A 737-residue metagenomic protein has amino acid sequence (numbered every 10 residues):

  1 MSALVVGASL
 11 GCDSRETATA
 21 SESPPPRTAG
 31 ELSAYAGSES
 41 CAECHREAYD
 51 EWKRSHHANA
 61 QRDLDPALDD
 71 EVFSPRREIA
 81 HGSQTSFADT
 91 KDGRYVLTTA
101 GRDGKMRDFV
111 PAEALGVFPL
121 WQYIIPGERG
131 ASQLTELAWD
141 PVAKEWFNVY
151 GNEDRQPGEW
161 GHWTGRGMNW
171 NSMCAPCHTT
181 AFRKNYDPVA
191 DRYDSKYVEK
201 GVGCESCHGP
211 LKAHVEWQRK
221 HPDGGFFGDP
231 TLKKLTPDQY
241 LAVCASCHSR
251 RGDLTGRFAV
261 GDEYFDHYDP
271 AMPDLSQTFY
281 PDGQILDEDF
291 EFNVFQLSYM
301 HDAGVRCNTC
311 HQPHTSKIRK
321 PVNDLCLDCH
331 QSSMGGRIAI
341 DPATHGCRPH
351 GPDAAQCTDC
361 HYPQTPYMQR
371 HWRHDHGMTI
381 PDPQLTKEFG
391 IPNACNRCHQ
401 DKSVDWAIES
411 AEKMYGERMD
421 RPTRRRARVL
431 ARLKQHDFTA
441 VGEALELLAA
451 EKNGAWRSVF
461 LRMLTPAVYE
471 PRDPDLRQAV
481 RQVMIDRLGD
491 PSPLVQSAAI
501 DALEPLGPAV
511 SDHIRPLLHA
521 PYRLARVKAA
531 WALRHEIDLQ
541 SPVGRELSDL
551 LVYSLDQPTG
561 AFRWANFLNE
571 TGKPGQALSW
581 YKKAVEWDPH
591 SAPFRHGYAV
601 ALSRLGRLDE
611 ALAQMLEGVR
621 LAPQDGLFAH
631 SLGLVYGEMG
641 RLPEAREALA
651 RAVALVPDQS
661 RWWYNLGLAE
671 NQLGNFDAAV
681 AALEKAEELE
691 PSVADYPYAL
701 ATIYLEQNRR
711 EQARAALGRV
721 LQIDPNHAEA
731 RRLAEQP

Functional and structural regions predicted by a protein language model:
R15-P25, A29-L32, E39, E47-G116 (+7 more regions): Primarily the internal scaffold of c-type cytochrome electron-transfer domains, especially repeated/multiheme c-type
F438-L448, E470-L488, G507-L518, L539-D549 (+1 more regions): Amphipathic alpha-helical scaffolding segments comprising HEAT/armadillo-like alpha-solenoid repeats
P493-Q496, R523, P558-T559, A592-P593 (+4 more regions): Helix-start (N-cap) detector for alpha-helical repeat units in TPR-like alpha-solenoids, especially tetratricopeptide
P505, H535, E570, R604-L605 (+4 more regions): Register position in tetratricopeptide repeats
